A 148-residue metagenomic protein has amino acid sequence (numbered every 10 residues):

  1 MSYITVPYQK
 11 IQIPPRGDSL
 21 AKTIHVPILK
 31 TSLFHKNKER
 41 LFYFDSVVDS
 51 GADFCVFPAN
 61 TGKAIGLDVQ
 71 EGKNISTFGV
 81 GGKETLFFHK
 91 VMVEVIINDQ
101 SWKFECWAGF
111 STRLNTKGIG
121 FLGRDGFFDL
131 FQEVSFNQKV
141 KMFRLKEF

Functional and structural regions predicted by a protein language model:
M1-F148: Pepsin/retropepsin-fold aspartyl endopeptidases
